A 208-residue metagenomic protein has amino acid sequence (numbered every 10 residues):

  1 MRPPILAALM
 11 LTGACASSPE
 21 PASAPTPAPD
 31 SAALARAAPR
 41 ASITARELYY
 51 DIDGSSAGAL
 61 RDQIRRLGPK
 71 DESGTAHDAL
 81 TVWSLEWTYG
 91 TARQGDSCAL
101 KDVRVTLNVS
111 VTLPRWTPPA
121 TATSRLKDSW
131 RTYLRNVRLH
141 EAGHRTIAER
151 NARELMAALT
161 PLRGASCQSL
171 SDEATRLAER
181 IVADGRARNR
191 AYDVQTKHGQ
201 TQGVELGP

Functional and structural regions predicted by a protein language model:
R2-A8: Sec-dependent signal peptide recognition, specifically the positively charged N-region followed immediately by
G13-A14: C-terminal motif of bacterial Sec signal peptides marking the signal peptidase cleavage site
S18-A28: Intrinsically disordered, low-complexity proline-rich regions
A38-T121, L162-P208: Metalloprotease/metallohydrolase-associated module, dominated by Zn2+-dependent proteases
W130-L134: Mature extracytoplasmic/lumenal regions of exported proteins
N136-A148: Active-site recognition of the HExxH zinc-binding catalytic motif
E149-L159: Membrane-interfacial alpha-helical segments at the cytosolic side of multi-pass membrane proteins
